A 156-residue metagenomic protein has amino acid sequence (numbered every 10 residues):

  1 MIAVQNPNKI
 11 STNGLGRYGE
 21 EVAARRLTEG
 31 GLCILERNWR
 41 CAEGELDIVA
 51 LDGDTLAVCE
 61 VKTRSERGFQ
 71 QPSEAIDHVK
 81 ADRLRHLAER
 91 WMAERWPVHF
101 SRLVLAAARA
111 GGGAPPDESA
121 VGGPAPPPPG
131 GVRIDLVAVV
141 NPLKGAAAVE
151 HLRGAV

Functional and structural regions predicted by a protein language model:
M1-R37: Acidic-basic catalytic patches of nuclease active cores, encompassing PD-(D/E)XK and other metal-cofactor nuclease
L27, L46-Q71, I76, L84: Conserved catalytic cores of phosphodiester-cleaving nucleases, focusing on short active-site segments
L32, R37-N38, R83, L87 (+1 more regions): Secondary-structure boundary/capping motif
C33, L56, G131: Hydrophobic "anchor" residues on beta-strands that sit immediately upstream of conserved functional sites
L35, S65-G68, P72, A148 (+1 more regions): Glycine-rich, flexible loop/turn motifs
C41-G44: Short acidic/glycine-enriched loop/turn segments that link adjacent beta-strands
F69-D117: Mid-chain, well-packed structural core segment of small domains
W96-V156: Domain-level recognition of nuclease-like catalytic cores that cleave nucleotide substrates
